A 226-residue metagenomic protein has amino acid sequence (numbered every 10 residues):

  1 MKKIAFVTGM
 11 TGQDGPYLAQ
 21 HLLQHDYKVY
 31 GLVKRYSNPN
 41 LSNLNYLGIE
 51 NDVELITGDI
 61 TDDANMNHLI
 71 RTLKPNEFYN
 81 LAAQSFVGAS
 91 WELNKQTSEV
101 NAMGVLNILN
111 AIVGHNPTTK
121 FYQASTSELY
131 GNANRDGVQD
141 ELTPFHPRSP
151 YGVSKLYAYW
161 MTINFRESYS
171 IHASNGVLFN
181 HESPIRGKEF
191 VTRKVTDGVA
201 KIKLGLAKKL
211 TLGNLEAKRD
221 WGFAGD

Functional and structural regions predicted by a protein language model:
M1-H181: N-terminal Rossmann-like NAD(P)+-binding domain of SDR-like oxidoreductases, especially those catalyzing
A133-G137, L156, W160-D226: NAD(P)-dependent short-chain dehydrogenase/reductase
